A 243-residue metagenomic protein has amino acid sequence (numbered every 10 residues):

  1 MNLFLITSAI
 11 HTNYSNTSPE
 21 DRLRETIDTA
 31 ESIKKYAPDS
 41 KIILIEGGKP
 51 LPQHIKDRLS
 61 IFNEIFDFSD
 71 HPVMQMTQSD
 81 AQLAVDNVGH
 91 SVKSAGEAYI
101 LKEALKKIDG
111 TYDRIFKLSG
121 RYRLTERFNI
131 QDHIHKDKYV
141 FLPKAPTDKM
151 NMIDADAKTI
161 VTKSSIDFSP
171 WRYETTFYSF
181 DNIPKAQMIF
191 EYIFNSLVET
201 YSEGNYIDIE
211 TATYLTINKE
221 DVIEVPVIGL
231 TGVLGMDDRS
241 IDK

Functional and structural regions predicted by a protein language model:
M1-K243: ER/Golgi luminal nucleotide-sugar-dependent glycosyltransferases, focusing on the catalytic module
